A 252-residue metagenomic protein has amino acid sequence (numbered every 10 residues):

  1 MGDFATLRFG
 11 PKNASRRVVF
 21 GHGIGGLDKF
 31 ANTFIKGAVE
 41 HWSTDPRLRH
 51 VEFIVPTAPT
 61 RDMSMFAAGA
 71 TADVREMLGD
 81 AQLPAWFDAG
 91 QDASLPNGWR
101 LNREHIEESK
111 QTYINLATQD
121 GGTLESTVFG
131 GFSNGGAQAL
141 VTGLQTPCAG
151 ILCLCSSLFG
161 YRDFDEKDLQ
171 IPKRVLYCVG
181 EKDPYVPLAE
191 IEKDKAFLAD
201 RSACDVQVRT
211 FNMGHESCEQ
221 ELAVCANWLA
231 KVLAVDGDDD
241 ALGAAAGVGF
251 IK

Functional and structural regions predicted by a protein language model:
G2-L124: Serine-hydrolase catalytic machinery in alpha/beta-hydrolase-like enzymes
G21-G23, C155, V179-G180: The conserved beta1-alpha1 loop
G25, G160, E181-A189, H215-E216: Acidic catalytic loop of the alpha/beta-hydrolase fold
N32-K36, P187-L198: Short alpha-helix in the alpha/beta-hydrolase fold that links the catalytic acid
D45-L48, E166-P172: Short, conserved loop/helix-junction motifs that constitute active-site signature segments in enzyme catalytic cores
L124-Q170: Primarily recognizes the serine-hydrolase "nucleophile elbow" in alpha/beta-hydrolase and SGNH/GDSL folds
I171, L176-V179, D183: Short beta-strand/loop motif that positions the catalytic acidic residue of the alpha/beta-hydrolase fold
E192-K252: C-terminal catalytic histidine-bearing segment of alpha/beta-hydrolase fold enzymes
